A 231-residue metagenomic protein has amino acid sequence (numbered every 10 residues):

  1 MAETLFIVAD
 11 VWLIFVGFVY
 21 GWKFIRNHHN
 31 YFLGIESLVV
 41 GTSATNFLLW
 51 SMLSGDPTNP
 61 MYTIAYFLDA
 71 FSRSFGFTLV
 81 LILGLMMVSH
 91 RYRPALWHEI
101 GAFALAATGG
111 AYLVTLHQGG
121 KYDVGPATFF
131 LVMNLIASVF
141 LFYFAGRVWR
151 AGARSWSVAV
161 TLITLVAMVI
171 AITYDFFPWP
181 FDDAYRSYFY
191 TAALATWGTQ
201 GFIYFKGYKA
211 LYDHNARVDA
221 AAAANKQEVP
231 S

Functional and structural regions predicted by a protein language model:
M1-V16, R186: Hydrophobic transmembrane alpha-helical segments in integral membrane proteins
F15-I25, W50-F103: Internal transmembrane alpha-helix with an interfacial aromatic "cap," most often the third helix
R26-T42, R93-A102, A153-L162, A216-D219: Membrane-interfacial loop-to-transmembrane alpha-helix junctions, especially the N-terminal start
L33-P57: A generic, lipid-embedded transmembrane alpha helix
W50-P60, Y112-Y122, A171-D182: Juxtamembrane "helix-exit" motif on the non-cytosolic side of transmembrane helices
N59-F71, Y122-L131, D182-A193: Non-cytosolic membrane-interface motifs at loop->transmembrane helix junctions
F75-W149: Membrane-proximal helix-loop-helix units in multi-pass membrane proteins
L81, Y143-S231: C-terminal transmembrane-bundle signature of multipass membrane proteins, characterized by strong activation on
